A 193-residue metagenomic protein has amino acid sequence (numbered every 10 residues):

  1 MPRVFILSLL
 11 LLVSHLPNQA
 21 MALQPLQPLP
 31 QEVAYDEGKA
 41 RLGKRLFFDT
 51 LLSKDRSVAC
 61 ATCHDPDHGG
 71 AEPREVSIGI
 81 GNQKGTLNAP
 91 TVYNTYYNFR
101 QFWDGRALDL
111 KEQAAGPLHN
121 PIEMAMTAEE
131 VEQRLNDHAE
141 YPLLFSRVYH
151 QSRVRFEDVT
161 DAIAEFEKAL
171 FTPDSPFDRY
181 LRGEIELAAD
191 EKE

Functional and structural regions predicted by a protein language model:
V4-H15: Bacterial N-terminal signal peptides
N18-E193: Periplasmic c-type cytochrome electron-transfer domains
